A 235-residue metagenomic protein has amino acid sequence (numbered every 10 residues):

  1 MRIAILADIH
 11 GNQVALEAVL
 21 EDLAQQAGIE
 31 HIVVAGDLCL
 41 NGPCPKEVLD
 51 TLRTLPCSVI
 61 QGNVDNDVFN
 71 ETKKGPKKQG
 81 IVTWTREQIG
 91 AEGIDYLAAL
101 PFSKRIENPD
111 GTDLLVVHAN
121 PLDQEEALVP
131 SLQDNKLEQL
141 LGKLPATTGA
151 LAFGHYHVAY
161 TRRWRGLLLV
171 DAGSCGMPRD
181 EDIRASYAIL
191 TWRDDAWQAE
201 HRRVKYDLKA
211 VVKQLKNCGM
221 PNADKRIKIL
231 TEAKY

Functional and structural regions predicted by a protein language model:
M1-A4, R105-L115, W164-L168, W197-Q198: Beta-strand-turn-beta hairpins that frame and shape the catalytic cleft of phosphate-ester-processing enzymes
R2-A98: Core catalytic region of metal-dependent phosphoesterases/phosphodiesterases, especially metallo-beta-lactamase-like
H10-A15, L40-P43, V64-N70, Q124 (+2 more regions): Active-site environment of divalent metal-dependent phosphoester hydrolases
Q26-G28, I89-T161: His/acidic metal-ligating clusters that form di-metal
H31, A127-S131, E138, G166-L168 (+1 more regions): Metallo-beta-lactamase
C57, T147-A150, W197-A199: Short active-site oxyanion
R163-Y235: Acidic, His/Gly-rich catalytic cores of divalent-metal-dependent hydrolytic chemistry
